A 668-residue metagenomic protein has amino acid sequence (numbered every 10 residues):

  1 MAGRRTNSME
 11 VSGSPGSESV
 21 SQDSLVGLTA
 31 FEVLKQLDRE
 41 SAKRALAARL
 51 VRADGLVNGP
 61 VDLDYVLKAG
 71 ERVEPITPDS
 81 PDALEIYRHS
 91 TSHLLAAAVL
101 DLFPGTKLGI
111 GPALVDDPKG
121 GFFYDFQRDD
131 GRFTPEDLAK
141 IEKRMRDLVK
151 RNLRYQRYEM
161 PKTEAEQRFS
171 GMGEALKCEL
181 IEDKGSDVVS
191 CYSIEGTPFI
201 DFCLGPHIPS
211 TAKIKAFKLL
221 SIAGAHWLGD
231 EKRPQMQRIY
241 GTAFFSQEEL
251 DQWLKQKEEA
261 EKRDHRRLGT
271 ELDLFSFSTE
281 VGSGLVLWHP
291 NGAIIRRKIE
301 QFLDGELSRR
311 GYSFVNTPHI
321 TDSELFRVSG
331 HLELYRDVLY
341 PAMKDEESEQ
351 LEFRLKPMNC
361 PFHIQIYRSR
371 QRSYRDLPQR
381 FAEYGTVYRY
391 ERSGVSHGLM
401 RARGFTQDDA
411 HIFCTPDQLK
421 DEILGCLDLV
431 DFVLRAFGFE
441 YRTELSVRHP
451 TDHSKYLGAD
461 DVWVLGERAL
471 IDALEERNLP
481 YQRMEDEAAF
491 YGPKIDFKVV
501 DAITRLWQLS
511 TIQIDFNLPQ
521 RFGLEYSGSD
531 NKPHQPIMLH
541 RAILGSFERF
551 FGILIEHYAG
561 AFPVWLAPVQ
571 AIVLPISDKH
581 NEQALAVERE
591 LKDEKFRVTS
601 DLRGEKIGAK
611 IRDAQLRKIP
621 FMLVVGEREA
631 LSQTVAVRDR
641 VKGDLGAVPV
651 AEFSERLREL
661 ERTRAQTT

Functional and structural regions predicted by a protein language model:
A2-G109, V115-G121, D125-T668: NTP/phosphate- and nucleic-acid-binding module
